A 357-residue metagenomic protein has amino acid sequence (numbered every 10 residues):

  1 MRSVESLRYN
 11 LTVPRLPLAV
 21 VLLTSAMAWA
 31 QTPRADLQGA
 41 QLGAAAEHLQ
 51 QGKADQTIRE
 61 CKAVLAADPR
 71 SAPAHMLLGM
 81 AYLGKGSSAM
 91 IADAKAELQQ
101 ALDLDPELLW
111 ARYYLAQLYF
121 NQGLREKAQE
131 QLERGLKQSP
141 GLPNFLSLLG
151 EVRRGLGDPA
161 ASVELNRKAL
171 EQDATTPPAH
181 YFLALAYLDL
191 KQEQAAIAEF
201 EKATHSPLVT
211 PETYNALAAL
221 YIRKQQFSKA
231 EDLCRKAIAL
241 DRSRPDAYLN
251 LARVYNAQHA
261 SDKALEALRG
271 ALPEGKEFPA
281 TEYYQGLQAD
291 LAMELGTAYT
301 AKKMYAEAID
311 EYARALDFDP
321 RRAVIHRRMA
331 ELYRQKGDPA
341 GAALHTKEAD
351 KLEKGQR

Functional and structural regions predicted by a protein language model:
A30-A40, F278-A289, Q356: TPR-adjacent "capping" and linker segments in tetratricopeptide-repeat scaffold/adaptor proteins
L37-A67, G84-S87, N121, E151 (+3 more regions): Alpha-helical segment of the N-proximal tetratricopeptide repeat
Q38, A72-P73, L109-W110, P143-N144 (+7 more regions): Helix-start (N-cap) detector for alpha-helical repeat units in TPR-like alpha-solenoids, especially tetratricopeptide
Q50-R59, K85-Q100, N121-R134, G155-K168 (+5 more regions): Structural signature of tandem alpha-helical TPR/SEL1-like repeats, specifically the intra-repeat loop/turn
A67, L104, Q138, Q172 (+6 more regions): Structural marker of alpha-solenoid helical repeat scaffolds
R253-N256, R269-K276, A323, R327-Q356: TPR/TPR-like (Sel1-like) alpha-helical repeat modules
